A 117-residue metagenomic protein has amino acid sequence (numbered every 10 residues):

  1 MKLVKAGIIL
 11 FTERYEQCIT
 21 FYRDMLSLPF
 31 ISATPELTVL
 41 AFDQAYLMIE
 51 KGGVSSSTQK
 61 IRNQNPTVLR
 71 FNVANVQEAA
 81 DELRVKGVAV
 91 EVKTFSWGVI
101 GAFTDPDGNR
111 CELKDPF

Functional and structural regions predicted by a protein language model:
M1, D81-F117: Vicinal oxygen chelate
M1-I19, T67-L69: N-terminal beta-strand motif that seeds the catalytic metal site of vicinal oxygen chelate
R14-L28, V85: Amphipathic alpha-helical segments
F21, V39-A41, E82: Alpha-helical scaffold elements within enzyme catalytic domains, especially in hydrolases
S27-A33, V88-V92: Short secondary-structure junctions
P29-Q64, R110-P116: Conserved short beta-strand elements that form part of the metal-binding/catalytic scaffold of enzyme active sites
T38, T67, V99-G101: Short beta-strand micro-motifs in enzyme catalytic cores
T67-A80, G87: Mid-chain, well-packed structural core segment of small domains
